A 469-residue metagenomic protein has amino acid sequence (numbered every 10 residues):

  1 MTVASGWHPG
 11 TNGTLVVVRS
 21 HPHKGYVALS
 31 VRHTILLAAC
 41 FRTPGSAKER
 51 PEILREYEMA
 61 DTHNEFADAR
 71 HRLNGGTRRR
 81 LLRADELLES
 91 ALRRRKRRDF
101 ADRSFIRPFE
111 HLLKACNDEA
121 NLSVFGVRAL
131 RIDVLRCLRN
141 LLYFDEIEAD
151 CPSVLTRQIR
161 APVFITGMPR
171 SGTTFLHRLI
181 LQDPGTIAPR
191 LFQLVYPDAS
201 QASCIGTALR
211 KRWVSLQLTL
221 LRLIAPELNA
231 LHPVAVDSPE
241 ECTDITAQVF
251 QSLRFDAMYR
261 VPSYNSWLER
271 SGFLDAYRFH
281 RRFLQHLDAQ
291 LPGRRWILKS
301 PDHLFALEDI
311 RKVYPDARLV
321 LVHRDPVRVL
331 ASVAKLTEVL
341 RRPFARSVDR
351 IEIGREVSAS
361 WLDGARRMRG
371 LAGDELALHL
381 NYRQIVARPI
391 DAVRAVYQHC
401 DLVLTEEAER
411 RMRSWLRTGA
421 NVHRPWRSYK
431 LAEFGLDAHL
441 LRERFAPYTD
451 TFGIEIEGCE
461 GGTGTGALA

Functional and structural regions predicted by a protein language model:
L36, C40-E146, S153, Y259-Y277 (+3 more regions): PAPS-dependent sulfotransferases, especially Golgi type II membrane carbohydrate sulfotransferases
V154-R160: Phosphate-binding P-loop
I165-L181: Glycine-rich phosphate-binding P-loop
D183-L191: Post-Walker A helix-loop "phosphate-sensing" segment adjacent to the P-loop in P-loop NTPases
V195-W296: PAPS-dependent sulfation machinery
G293-D316: Flexible, glycine/threonine-enriched loop-and-boundary segments that flank and lead into catalytic domains of large
I310, D316-A334: Conserved phosphate-donor/acceptor-positioning beta-strand/loop module used by diverse small-molecule
